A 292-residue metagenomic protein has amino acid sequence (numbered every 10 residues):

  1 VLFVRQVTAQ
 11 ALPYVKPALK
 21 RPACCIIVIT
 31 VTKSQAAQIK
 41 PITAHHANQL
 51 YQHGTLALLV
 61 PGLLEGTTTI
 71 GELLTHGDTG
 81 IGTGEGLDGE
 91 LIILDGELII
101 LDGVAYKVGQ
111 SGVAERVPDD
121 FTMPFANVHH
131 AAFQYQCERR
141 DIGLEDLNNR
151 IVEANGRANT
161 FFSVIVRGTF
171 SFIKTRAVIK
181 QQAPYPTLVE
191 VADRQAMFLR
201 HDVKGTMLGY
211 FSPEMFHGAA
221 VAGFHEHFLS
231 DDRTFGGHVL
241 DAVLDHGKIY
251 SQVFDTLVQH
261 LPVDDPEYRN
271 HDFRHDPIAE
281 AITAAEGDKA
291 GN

Functional and structural regions predicted by a protein language model:
L50, G54-P61, P124-I151, A158-I165: Alpha/propeptide regions of enzymes that mature by internal proteolysis
H53-P124: N-terminal low-complexity or amphipathic/hydrophobic leaders
E145-Y210, M215-A219: Long, positively charged binding patches that form subdomain-scale interaction surfaces for polyanionic ligands
V221-L229: Histidine-centered divalent-metal-coordination microenvironment in nucleic-acid enzymes
S230-R274: A hydrophobic, small-residue-rich beta->alpha segment in the mid-to-C-terminal subdomain of diverse proteins
P262-N292: Compositionally biased, intrinsically disordered linkers/stalks adjacent to structured regions
